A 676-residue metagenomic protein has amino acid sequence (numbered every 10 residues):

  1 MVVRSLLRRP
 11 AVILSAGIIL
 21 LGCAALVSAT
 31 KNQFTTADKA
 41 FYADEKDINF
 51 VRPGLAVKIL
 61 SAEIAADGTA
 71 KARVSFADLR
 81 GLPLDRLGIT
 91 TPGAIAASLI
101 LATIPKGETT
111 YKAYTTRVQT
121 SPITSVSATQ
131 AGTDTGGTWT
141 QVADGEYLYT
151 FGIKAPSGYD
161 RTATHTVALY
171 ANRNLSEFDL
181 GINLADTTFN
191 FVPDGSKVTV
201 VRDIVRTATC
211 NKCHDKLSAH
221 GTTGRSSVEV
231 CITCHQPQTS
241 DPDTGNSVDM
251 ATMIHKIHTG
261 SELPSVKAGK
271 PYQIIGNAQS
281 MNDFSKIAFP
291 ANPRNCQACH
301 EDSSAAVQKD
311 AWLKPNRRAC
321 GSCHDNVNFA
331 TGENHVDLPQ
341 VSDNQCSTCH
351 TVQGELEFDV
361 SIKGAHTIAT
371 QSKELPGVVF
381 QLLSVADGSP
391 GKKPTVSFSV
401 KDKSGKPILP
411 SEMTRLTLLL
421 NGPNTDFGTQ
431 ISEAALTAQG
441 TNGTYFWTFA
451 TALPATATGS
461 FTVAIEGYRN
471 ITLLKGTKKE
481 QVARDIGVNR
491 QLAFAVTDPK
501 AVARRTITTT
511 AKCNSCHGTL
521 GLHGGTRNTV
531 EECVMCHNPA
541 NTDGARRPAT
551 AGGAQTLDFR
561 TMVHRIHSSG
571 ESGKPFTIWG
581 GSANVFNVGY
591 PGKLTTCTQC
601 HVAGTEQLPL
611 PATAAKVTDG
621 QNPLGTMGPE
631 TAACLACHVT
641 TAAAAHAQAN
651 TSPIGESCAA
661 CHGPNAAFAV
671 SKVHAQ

Functional and structural regions predicted by a protein language model:
V3-V12, C23-S28, H220, F289-G364 (+6 more regions): Long, contiguous interaction/targeting segments characteristic of exported/extracellular or secretory-pathway proteins
G17-C23: Core hydrophobic alpha-helical transmembrane segments of single-pass membrane proteins
A29-V51, Q340-L375: A eukaryote-biased signal for short, well-structured alpha-helical docking elements
D44-A65, H366-P390: Low-complexity, acidic Ser/Thr/Pro/Gly-rich terminal tails and inter-domain linkers that flank the onset of structured
A66-D310, D387-T631, A636-V639: Extended surface/linker regions that mediate inter-domain or inter-protein docking in multi-component redox
Q238, N328, V352-G354, G604-T605 (+2 more regions): Acidic glycine-/aspartate-rich tracts in secreted/extracellular proteins
L356-V360, P410-S411, A667-K672: Acidic/polar loop patches that form or flank catalytic/metal-binding clefts of enzymes that bind anionic ligands
A642-Q676: In a subset of proteins, long, contiguous C-terminal domains/tails are tracked
